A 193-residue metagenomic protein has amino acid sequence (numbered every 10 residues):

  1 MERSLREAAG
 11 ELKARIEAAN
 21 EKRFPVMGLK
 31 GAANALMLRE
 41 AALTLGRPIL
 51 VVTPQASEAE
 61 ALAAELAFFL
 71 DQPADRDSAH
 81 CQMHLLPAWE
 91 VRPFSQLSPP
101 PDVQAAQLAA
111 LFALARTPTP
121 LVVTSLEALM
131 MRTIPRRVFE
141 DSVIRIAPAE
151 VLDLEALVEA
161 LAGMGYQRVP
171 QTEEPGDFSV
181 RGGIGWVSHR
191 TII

Functional and structural regions predicted by a protein language model:
M1-I193: ASCE RecA-like P-loop NTPase motor cores that couple ATP hydrolysis to mechanical translocation on nucleic acids
